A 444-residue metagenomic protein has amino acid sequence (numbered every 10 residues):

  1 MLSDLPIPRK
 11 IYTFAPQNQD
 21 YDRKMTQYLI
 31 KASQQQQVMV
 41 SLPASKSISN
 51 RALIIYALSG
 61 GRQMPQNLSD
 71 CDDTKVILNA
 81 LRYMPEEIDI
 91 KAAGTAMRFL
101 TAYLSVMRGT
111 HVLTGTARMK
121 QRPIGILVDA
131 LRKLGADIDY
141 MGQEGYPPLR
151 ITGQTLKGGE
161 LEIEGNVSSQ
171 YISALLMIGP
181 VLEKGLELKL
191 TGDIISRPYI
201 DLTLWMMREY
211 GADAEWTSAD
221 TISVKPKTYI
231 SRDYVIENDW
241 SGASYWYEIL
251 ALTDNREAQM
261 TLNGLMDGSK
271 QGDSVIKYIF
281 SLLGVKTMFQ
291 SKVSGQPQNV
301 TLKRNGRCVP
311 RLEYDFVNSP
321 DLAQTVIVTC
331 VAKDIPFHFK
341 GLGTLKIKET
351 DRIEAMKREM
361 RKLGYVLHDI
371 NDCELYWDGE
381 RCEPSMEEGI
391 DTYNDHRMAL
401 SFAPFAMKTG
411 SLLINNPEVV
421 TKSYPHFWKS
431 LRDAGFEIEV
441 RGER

Functional and structural regions predicted by a protein language model:
L5, Q19-Y21: Short hydrophobic targeting helices and cationic amphipathic motifs that mediate membrane/organellar targeting
K10-T13, Y21: Short, positively charged and aromatic/hydrophobic N-terminal segments
Y21-R444: Short, structured segments at the rim of ligand-binding sites
